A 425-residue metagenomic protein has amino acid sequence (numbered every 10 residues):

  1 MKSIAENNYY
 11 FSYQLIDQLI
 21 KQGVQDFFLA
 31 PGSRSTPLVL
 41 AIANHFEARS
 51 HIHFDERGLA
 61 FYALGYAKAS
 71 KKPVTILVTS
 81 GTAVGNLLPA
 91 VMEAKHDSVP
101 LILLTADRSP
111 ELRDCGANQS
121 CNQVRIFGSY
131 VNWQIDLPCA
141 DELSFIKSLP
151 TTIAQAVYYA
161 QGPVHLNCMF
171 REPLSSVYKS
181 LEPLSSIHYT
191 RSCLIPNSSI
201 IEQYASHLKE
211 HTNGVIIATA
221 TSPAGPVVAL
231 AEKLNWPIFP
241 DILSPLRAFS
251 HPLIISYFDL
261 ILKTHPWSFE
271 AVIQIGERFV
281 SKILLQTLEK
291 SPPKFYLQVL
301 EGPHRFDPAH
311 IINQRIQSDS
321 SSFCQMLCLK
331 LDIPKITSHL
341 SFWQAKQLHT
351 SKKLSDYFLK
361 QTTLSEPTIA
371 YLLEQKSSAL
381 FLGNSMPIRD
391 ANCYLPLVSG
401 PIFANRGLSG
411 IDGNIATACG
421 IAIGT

Functional and structural regions predicted by a protein language model:
M1-N7, K290-M386: Phosphate/pyrophosphate-binding active-site segments
K2, E6, P150-E210: Conformationally flexible catalytic loops at phosphate/diphosphate-handling active centers
S12-I16, I20-G23, A30-R34, L38-V39 (+1 more regions): Active-site diphosphate/adenylate-binding microenvironment
Q14-V24, Y66-K71, V157-Q161, I200-G214 (+3 more regions): Glycine-rich phosphate/diphosphate-binding loops that line cofactor/substrate pockets in enzymes
L29-A30, L103-T105, P237-I242, F295-G302: Short internal beta-strands
P37-P110, S268, I388-T425: Thiamine diphosphate
Q119-G162, F323: Conserved thiamine diphosphate
I217-L297, L397-T425: Glycine-rich, anion-gripping cofactor-binding loops and their flanking helix/strand elements in enzyme active sites
